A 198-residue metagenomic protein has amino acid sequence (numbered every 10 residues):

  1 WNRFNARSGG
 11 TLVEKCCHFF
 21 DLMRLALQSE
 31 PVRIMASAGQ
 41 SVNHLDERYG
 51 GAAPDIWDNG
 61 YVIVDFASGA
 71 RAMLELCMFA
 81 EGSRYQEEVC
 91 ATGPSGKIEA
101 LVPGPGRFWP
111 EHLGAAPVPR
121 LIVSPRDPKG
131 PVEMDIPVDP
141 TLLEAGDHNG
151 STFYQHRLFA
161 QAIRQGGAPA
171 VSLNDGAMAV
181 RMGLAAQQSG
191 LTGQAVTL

Functional and structural regions predicted by a protein language model:
W1-D55, G60-V62, G193: Predominantly a Rossmann-like dinucleotide-binding segment in NAD(P)-dependent oxidoreductases
V13-C16, A170-G176: Conserved loop-to-helix N-cap of the C-terminal "lid" that shapes the substrate pocket in Rossmann-like
F19-F20, H156-R157, G183: A general structural signal for well-ordered alpha-helical segments in protein cores
N43-A53, Y61, D65-F66, V89-N174 (+1 more regions): C-terminal glycine/acidic-rich active-site capping loop/insertion
E75-S83: Glycine-rich phosphate/pyrophosphate-binding beta-alpha loops
A177-Q188: C-terminal hydrophobic helical "lid"/dimerization subdomain of Rossmann-like NAD(P)H-dependent oxidoreductases
Q188-L198: C-terminal capping/lid region of NAD(P)-dependent oxidoreductase domains
